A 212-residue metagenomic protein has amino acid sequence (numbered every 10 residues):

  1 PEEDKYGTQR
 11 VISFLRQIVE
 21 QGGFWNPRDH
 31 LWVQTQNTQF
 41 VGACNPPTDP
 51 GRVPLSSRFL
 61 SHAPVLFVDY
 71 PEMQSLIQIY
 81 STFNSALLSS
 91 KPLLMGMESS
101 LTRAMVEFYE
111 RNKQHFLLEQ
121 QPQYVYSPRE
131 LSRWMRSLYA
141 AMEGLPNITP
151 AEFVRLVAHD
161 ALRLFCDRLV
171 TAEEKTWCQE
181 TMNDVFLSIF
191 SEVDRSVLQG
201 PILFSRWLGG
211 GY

Functional and structural regions predicted by a protein language model:
P1-N45, S57, F83-N84: Conserved catalytic/switch belt of AAA+ P-loop NTPases
E2-E3, T48-P54, Q74-Q78: Switch/connector loops and helix/strand junctions flanking conserved nucleotide-binding motifs in nucleotide-processing
Q36-V41, S61-P64, D69-Y212: Alpha-helical lid/collar subdomain of P-loop NTPases
